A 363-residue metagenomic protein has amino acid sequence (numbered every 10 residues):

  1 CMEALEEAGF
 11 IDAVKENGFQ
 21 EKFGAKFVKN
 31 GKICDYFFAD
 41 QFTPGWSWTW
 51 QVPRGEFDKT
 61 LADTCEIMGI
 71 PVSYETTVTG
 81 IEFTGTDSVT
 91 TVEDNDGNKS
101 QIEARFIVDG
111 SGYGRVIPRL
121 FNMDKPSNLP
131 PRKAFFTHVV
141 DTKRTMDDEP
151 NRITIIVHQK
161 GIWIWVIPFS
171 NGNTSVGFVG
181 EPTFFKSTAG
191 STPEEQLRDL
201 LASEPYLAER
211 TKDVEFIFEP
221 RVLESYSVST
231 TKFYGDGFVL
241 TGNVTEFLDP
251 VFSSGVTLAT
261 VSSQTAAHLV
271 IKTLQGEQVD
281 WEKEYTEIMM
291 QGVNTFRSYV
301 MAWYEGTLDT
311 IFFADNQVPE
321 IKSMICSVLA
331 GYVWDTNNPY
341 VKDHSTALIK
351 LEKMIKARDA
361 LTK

Functional and structural regions predicted by a protein language model:
C1-N30: N-terminal FAD cofactor-binding segment of flavoenzymes
D12, Q101, R105, V239 (+1 more regions): Hydrophobic "anchor" residues on beta-strands that sit immediately upstream of conserved functional sites
F23, N30-G31, E82-V89, Y234-D236: A short, glycine/Asx- and small/polar-enriched loop/turn that sits immediately N-terminal to a beta-strand
I33-V52, V89, V179-T183: Helix-loop-beta segment of a Rossmann-like dinucleotide-binding subdomain
W50, F106, F136, W163-W165 (+4 more regions): Tryptophan-centric aromatic hotspots in well-structured domains and transmembrane helices
T64-A208: Predominantly flavin-linked oxidoreductase catalytic cores and closely associated redox partners
K186-V270, Q275-T286, Q291: FAD/FMN-dependent oxidoreductases across multiple families
H268-K363: C-terminal helical "tail/cap" subdomain of flavin- and related membrane-associated enzymes
